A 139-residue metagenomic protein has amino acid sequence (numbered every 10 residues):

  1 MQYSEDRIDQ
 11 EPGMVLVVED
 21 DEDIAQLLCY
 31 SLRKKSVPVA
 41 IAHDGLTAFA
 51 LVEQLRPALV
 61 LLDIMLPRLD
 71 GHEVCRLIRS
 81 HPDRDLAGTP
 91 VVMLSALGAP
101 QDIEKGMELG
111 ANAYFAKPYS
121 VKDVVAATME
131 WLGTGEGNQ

Functional and structural regions predicted by a protein language model:
M1-L16, K122-Q139: Non-catalytic signal-transmission and effector/linker regions of two-component phosphorelay proteins
E19: Conserved acidic carboxylate
Q26-K34: Charged docking surfaces used in two-component/phosphorelay signaling
S36-H43, L51-V52: Short hydrophobic/Thr-rich beta-strand motif most characteristic of the beta2 strand and flanking loop of CheY-like
L55-L61, L66: Active-site beta3 strand of CheY-like receiver
N112: Short, glycine/charged-rich "phosphate-handling" switch motifs in NTP-dependent and phosphotransfer domains
